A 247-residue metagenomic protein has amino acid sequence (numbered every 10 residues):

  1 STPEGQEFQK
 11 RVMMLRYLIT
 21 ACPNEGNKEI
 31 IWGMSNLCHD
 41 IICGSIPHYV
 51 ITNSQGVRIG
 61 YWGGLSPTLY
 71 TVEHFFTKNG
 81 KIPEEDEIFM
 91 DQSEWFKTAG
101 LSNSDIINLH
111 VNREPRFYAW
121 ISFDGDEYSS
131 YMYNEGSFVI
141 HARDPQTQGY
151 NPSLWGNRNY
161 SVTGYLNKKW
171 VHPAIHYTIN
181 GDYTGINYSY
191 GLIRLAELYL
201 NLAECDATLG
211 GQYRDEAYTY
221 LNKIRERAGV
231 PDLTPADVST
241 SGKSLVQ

Functional and structural regions predicted by a protein language model:
S1-G63, F76-Q247: Acidic/polar-rich alpha-helix caps and helix-coil junctions
L65-L69: Helix N-cap / beta->alpha transition motif
